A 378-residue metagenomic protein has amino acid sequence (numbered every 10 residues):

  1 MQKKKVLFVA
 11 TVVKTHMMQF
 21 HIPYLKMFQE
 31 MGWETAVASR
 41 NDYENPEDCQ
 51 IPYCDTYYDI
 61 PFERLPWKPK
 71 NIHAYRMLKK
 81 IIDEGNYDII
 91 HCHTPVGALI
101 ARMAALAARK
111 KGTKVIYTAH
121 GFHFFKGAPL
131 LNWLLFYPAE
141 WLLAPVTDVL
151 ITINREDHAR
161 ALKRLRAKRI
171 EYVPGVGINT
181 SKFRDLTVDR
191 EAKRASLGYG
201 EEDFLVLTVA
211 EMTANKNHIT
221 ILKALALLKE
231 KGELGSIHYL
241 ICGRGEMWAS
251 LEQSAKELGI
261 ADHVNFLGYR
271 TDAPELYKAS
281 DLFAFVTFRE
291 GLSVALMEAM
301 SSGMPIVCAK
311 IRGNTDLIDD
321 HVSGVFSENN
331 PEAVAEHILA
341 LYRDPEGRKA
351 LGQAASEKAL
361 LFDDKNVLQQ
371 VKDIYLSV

Functional and structural regions predicted by a protein language model:
L7-K70, E156-R164, Y172: N-terminal strand-loop element at the rim of the active site of nucleotide-sugar-dependent glycosyltransferases
M18-P23, F204-E230, Y239, E246-E252 (+1 more regions): A conserved mid-protein helix/loop that constitutes part of the nucleotide-sugar donor-binding site
Y58-D59, W141-R190: Donor nucleotide-sugar binding/catalytic pocket of nucleotide-sugar-dependent glycosyltransferases
M77, R184-Y199: A short helix/loop element that forms part of the nucleotide-sugar donor recognition site in Leloir-type
A195, A333, A340, G347-L361 (+1 more regions): A short, well-ordered alpha-helix in the C-terminal region of glycosyltransferases
Y269, F288: Aromatic "clamp/platform" in nucleotide-sugar-dependent glycosyltransferases that forms part of the donor/acceptor
P305-C308, I318: Short hydrophobic beta-strand element within catalytic cores of glycosyltransferases and related nucleotide-activated
D320-H321, V325-E332, A340-P345: Conserved acidic donor-binding segment of nucleotide-sugar-dependent glycosyltransferases
